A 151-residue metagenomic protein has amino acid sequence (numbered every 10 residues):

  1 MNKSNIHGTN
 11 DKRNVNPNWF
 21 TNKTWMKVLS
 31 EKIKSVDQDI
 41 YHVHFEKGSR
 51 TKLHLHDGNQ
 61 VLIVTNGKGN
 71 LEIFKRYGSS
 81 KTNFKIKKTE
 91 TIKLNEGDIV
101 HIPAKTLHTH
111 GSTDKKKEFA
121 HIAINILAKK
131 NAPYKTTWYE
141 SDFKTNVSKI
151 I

Functional and structural regions predicted by a protein language model:
M1-Q38, K52, T91, T136-I151: A short, N-terminal "cap"/entry segment at the start of jelly-roll beta-barrel domains of the cupin/DSBH fold
M26-V28, I40-H44, V61, T91 (+2 more regions): Conserved hydrophobic/aromatic beta-strand scaffold that supports enzyme active sites
D39-H56, V61, Y77, A104: Conserved short histidine dyad/triad with adjacent acidic residue
H42, L55, I73-K75, S112 (+1 more regions): Residue-level recognition of conserved beta-strand positions in structured domain cores
R50-K52, N70, E96-V100, A104-H110: Histidine-centered metal-chelating micro-motifs
D57-K81: Glycine- and acidic-residue-biased ligand/ion/polar-headgroup-sensing regions
V61, H101, K116-T136: A short hydrophobic beta-strand segment most commonly corresponding to one strand of the jelly-roll/cupin
R76-K105: Short acidic-glycine-tyrosine-enriched beta hairpin
